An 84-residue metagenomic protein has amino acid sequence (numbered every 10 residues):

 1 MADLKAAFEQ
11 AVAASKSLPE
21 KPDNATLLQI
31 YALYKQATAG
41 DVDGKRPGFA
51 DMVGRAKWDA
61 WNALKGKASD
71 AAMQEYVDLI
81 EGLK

Functional and structural regions predicted by a protein language model:
M1-K84: A charge-rich, low-complexity, intrinsically flexible signal that marks solvent-exposed coils, linkers, repeats
